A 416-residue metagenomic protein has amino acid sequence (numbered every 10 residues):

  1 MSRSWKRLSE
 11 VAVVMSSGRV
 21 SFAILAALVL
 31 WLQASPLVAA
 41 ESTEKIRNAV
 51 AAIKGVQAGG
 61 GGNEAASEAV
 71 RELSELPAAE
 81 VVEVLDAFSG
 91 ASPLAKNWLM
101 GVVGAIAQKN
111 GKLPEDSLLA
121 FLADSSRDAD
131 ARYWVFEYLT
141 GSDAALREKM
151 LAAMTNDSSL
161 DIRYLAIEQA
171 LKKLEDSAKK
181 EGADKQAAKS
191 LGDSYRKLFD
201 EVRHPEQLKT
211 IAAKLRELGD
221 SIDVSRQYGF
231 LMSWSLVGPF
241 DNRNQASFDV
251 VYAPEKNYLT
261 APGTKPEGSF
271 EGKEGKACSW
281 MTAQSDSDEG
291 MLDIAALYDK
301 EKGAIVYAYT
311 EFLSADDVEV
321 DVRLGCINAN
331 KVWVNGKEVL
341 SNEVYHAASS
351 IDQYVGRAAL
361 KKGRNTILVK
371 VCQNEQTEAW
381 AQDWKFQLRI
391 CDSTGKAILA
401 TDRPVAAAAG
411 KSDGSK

Functional and structural regions predicted by a protein language model:
S21-Q33: Bacterial N-terminal signal peptides
S42-V56, P77-F88, G111-L122, A144-T155 (+2 more regions): Amphipathic alpha-helical scaffolding segments comprising HEAT/armadillo-like alpha-solenoid repeats
G61-G62, A91-S92, S126-D128, S158-S159 (+1 more regions): Short inter-helical turns and helix N-cap capping residues of alpha-solenoid HEAT/ARM repeat scaffolds
E64-L76, D86, N97-N110, A120 (+5 more regions): Structural detector for internal amphipathic alpha-helices that build alpha-solenoid repeat scaffolds
F199-E289, K370-K416: Accessory carbohydrate-binding/adhesion or oligomerization-edge regions at the termini of glycan-active proteins
A308-V320, R357-K362: Extracellular and analogous surface-interaction loops
S314, E319-W333, I367: Aromatic-lined ligand-binding clefts that engage carbohydrates, nucleic acids, or primary amines
V334-W384: Beta-strand-rich ligand-recognition modules
